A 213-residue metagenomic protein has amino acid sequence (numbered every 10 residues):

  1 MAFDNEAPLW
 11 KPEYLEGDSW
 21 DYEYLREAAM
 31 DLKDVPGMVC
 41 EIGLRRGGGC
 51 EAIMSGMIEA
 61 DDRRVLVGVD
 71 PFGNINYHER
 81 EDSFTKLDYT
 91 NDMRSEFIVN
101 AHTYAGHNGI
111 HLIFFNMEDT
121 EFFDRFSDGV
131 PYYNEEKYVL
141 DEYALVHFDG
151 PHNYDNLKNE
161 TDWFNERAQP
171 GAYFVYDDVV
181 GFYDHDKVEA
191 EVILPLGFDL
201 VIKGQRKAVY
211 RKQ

Functional and structural regions predicted by a protein language model:
M1-Q213: A short alpha-helical cap/connector motif
